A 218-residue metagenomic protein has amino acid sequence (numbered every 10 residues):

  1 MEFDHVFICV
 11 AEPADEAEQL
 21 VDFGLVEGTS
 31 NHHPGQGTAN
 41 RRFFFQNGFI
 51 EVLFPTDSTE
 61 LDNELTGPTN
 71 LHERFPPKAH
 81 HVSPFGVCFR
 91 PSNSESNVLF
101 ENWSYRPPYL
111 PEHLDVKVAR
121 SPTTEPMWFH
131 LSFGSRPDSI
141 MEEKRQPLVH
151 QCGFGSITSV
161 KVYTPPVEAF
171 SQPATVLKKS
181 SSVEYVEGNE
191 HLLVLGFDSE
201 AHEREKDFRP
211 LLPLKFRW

Functional and structural regions predicted by a protein language model:
E2-W218: Amphipathic alpha-helical "stalk" segments
